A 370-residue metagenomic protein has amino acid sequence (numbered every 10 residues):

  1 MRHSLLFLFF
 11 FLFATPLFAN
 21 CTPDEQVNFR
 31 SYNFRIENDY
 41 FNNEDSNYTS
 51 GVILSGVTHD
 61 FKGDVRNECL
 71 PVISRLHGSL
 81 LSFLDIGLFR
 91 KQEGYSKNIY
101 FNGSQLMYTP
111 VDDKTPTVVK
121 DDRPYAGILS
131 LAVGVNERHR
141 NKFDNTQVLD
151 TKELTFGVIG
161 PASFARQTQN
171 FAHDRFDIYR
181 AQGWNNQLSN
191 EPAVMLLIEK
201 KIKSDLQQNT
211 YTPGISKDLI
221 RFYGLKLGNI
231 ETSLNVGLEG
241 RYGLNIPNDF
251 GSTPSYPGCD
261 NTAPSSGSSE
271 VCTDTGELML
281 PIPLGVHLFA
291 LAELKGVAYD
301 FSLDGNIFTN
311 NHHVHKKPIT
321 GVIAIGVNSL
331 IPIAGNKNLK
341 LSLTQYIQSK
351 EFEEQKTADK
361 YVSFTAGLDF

Functional and structural regions predicted by a protein language model:
N20-F29, D60-K97, H139-T151, K203-L219 (+3 more regions): Short loop/turn motifs that connect adjacent beta-strands in outer-membrane beta-barrel proteins
P23-D24, V111-K114, E239, N245-F370: Outer membrane beta-barrel transmembrane domains
Y32-N38, I99-M107, L154-G160, K200 (+5 more regions): Transmembrane beta-barrel strands of outer-membrane/channel proteins
E37-F41, Y108-D112, R140, I159-A165 (+7 more regions): Sequence/structural signature of outer-membrane beta-barrel proteins
S46-V52, Y125-L129, D150, N190-L196 (+5 more regions): Residues that define the transmembrane beta-barrel architecture of outer-membrane proteins
V52-T58, G103, L131-E137, F156 (+6 more regions): Residues on the lipid-exposed face of transmembrane beta-strands in outer-membrane beta-barrel proteins
L76-T168: Long, hydrophobic/aromatic-enriched structural stretches that serve as scaffold segments
P116-D121, Y179-N186, G224, T309-V314 (+1 more regions): Extracellular loop and loop/strand-boundary signature of outer-membrane beta-barrel proteins
